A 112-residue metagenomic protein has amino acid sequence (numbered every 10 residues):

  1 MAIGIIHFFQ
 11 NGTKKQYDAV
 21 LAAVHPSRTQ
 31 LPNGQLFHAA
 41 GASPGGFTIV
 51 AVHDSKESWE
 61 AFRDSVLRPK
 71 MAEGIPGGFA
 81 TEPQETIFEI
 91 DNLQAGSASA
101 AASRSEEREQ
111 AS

Functional and structural regions predicted by a protein language model:
M1-T48, D54-P69, G77-S112: Short S/T/G/P-rich N-terminal loop/turn motif that feeds into the first structured element of a domain
